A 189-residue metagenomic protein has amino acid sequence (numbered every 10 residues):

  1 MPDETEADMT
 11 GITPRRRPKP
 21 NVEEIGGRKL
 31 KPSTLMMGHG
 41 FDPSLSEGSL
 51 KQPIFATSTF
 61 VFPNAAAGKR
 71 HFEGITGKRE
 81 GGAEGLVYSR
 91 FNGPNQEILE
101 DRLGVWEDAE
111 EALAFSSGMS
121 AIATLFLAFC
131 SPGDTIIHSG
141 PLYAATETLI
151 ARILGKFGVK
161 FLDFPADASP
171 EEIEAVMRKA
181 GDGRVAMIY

Functional and structural regions predicted by a protein language model:
M1-A83: N-terminal glycine-rich, Lys/His-bearing helix-loop that initiates the first secondary-structure elements of many
E4, T59, N64-S120, A145 (+1 more regions): Conserved N-terminal alpha-helix of the aminotransferase class I/II PLP-enzyme fold
W106-E110, C130-G133, D182: Short helix-loop-beta connector
M119-I122, A166-E172: Short acidic loop-to-helix transition motifs that present clustered carboxylates
A128-T146, P165: Conserved PLP-anchoring active-site segment centered on the Schiff-base-forming lysine
I153-A168: A glycine-rich helix N-cap at a beta->alpha junction
A168-Y189: Active-site phosphate-binding strand-loop segment of PLP-dependent enzymes
